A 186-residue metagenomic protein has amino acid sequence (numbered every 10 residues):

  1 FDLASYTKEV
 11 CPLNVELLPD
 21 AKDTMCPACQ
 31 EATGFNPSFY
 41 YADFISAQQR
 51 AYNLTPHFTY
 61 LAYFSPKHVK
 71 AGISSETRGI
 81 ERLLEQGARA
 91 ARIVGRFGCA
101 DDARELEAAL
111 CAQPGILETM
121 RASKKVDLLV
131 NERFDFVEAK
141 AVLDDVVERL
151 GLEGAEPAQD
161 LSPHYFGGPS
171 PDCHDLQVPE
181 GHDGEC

Functional and structural regions predicted by a protein language model:
F1-C186: Non-catalytic accessory segments flanking enzymatic or RNA/DNA-binding domains
